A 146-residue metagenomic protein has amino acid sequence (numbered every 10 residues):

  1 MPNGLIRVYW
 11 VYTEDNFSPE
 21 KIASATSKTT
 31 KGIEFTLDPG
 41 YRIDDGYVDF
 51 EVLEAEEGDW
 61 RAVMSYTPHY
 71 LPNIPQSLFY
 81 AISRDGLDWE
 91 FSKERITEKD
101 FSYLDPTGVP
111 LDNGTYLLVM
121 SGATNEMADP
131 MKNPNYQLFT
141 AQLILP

Functional and structural regions predicted by a protein language model:
M1-V48, L53-F101, L111-P146: Beta-rich carbohydrate-recognition and catalytic domains
D105-G108: Signature of short aromatic-glycine-proline-rich micro-motifs recurring in repeat-based ectodomains
